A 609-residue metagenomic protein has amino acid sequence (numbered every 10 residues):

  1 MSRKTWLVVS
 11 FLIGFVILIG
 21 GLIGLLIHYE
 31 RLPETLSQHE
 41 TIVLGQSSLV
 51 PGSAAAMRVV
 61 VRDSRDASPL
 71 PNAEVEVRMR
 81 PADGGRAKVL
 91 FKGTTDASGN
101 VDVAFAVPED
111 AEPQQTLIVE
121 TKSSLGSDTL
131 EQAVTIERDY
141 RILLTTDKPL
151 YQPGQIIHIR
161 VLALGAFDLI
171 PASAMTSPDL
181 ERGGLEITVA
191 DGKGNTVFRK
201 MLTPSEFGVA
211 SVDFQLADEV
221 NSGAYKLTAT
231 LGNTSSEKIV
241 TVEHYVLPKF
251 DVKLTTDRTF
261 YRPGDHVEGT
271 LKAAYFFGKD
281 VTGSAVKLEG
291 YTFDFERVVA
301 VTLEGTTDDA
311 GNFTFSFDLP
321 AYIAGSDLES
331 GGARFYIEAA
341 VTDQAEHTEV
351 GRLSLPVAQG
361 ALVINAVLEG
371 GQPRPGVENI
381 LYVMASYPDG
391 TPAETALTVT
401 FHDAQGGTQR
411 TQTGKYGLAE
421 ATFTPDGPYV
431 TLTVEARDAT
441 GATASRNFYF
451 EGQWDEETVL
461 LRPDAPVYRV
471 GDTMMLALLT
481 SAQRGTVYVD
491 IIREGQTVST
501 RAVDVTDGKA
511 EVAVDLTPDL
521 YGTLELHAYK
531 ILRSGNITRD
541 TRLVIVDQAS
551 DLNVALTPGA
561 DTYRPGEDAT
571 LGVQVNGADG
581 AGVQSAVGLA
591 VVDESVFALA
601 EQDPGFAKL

Functional and structural regions predicted by a protein language model:
V8-P71, R80-A87, E131-E181, E243-A285 (+7 more regions): Beta-strand-rich domain onsets/edges
G14, E131-Q132, G184, T188-K200 (+11 more regions): Acidic glycine/proline-rich low-complexity segments
P51, V107-E109, S123, D179 (+8 more regions): Non-cytosolic beta-sheet module surface loops
A56, Q114-I118, H158, A224-K226 (+8 more regions): Short, conserved beta-strand segments of beta-strand-rich sandwich/propeller modules, principally
E76-K92, G165, E181-M201, K287-L303 (+3 more regions): Short amphipathic beta-strand segments in non-cytosolic proteins
F91, T95-F105, V161, F198-L216 (+6 more regions): Glycine-centered loop-to-beta-strand initiation motif
E109-T116, D168-A172, D218-K226, A321-F335 (+2 more regions): Short glycine/proline/serine/threonine-rich loop/turn segments at secondary-structure transition edges
T121, A229-L231, V341, A385 (+2 more regions): Conserved structural position at the C-terminal beta-strand of extracellular beta-sandwich adhesion modules
